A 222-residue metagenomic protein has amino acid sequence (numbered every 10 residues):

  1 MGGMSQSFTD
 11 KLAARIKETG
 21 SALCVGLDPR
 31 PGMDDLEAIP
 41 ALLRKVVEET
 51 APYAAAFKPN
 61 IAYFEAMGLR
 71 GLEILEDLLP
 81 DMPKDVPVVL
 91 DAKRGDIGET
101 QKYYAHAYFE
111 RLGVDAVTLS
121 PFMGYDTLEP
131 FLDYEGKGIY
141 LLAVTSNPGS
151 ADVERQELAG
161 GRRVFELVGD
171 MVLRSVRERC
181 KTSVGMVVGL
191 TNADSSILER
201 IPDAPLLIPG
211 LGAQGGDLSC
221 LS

Functional and structural regions predicted by a protein language model:
G2-D85, V89, G160: Conserved N-terminal beta1-alpha1 strand-loop-helix module at the mouth
A13-K17, E76-P83, L132-D133, L173-R179 (+1 more regions): Surface-exposed amphipathic alpha-helices with a cationic face
P29, A92, L211: Active-site metal-binding loops of divalent metal-dependent hydrolases
R30-G32, D96-V187, D203: Conserved anion-binding
L36-E49, E99-Y108, T127, L218-C220: Short, acidic/polar
P83-K93, C180-G185, P202-I208: Short beta-strand/loop segments at the ligand-binding rim of alpha/beta enzyme cores
L190-S222: A C-terminal functional module that forms or caps the active site or interfaces directly with catalytic machinery
